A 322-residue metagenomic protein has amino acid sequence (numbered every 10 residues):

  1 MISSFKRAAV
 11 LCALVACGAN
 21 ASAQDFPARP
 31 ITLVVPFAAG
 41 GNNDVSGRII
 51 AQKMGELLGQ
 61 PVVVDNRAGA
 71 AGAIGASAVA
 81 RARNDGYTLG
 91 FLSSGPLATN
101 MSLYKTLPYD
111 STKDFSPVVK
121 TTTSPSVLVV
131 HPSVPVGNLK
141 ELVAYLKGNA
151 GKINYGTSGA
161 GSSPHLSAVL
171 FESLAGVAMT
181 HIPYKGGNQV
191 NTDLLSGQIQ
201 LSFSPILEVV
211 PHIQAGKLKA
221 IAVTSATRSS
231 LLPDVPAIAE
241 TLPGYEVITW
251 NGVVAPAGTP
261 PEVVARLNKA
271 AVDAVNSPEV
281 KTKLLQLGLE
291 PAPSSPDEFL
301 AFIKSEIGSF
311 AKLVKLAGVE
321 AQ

Functional and structural regions predicted by a protein language model:
M1-V10: Bacterial N-terminal signal peptides that target proteins for export
C17-A23: Sec/Tat signal peptide C-region and signal peptidase I cleavage site
A23-K113, K152-N154, G176-L201, P293-S294 (+1 more regions): N-terminal (or domain-start) structured segment
A28-P30, S173-L174, Q214, A237 (+1 more regions): An extracytoplasmic/periplasmic, membrane-proximal ligand-sensing/linker region
M54, R81-Y87, S102-Q189, I238 (+2 more regions): Hinge/capping helix and adjacent helix->loop/strand transition within the periplasmic-binding protein
G90-P96, N100, T157, G187 (+4 more regions): Beta->alpha turn/N-cap motifs
P96-T106, H165, L170-L174, L201-D234: A ligand-binding cleft/hinge motif common to bilobed small-molecule-binding domains
